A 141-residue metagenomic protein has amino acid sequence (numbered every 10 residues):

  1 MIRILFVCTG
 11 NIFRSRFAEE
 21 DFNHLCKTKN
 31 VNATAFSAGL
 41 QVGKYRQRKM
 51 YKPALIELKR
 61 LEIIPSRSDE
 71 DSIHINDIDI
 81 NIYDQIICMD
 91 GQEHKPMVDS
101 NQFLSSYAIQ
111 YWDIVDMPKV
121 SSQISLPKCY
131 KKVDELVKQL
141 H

Functional and structural regions predicted by a protein language model:
M1-D77: Conserved active-site segments centered on acidic
I12, G91-H94: Short glycine-rich anion-binding loops that position phosphate/pyrophosphate groups of nucleotides and phosphorylated
F22, N30, Y51-P53, E93 (+2 more regions): Generic alpha-helical propensity signal that fires on short helical segments and nearby coil/disordered stretches
L40, G91, I114: Active-site loop/turn elements of alpha/beta-hydrolase fold enzymes, especially the short glycine-/histidine-rich
I80: A conserved, positively charged/aromatic
Y83: An anion/phosphate-binding loop that grips the pyrophosphate of nucleotide cofactors and donors
H94-H141: Phosphate-binding/catalytic loops
